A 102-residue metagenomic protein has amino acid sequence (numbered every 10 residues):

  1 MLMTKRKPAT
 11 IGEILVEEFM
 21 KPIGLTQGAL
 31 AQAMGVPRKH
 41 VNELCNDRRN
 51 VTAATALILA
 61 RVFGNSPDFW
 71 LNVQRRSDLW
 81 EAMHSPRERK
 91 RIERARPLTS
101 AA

Functional and structural regions predicted by a protein language model:
M1-T10: A detector for short, charged/polar N-terminal pre-domain segments
E13-A33: Short basic helix-loop element that most often maps to the first helix and adjoining turn of HTH DNA-binding modules
P37, R48, Q74-S77: The DNA-recognition helices of helix-turn-helix-type DNA-binding domains
R48-R61: Short, basic-rich loop-to-helix N-cap that marks the start of a DNA-contacting helix
L71-A102: Short, charged recognition helix plus adjacent turn of helix-turn-helix-like nucleic-acid-binding domains
